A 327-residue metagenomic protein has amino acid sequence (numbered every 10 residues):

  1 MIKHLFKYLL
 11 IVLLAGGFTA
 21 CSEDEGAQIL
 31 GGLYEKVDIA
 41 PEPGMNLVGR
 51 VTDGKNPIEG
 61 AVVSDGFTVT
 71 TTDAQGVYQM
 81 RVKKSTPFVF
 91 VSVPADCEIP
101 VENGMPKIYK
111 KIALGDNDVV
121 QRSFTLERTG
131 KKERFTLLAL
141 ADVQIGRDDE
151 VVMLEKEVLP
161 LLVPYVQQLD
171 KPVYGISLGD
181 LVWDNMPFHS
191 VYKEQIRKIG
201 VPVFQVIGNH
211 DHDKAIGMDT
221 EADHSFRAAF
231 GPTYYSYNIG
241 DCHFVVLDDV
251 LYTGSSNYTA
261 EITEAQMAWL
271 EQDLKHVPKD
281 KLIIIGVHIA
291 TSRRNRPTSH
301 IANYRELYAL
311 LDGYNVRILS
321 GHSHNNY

Functional and structural regions predicted by a protein language model:
G16-M45: Bacterial Sec-dependent N-terminal signal peptides
E35-N46, D53-G54, D96-H189: N-terminal active-site segment of His-dependent metallophosphoesterases
G44-F67, K84: Short, ordered, surface-exposed loop/turn motifs in non-cytosolic proteins
F67-K83: Short, acidic Ser/Thr/Gly-rich low-complexity loop/linker segments typical of extracellular and cell-surface proteins
A95-A113, M186-E271, K275-V277, N303-R317 (+1 more regions): Extended active-site neighborhood of metal-dependent phosphoesterases/phosphodiesterases
R134-R147, D241-L251, I284-G286: Active-site-proximal beta-strand elements of phosphoester/diester hydrolases
D142, G179-D180, G208-N209, H288 (+1 more regions): Active-site glycine-centered loops adjacent to acidic/histidine catalytic or metal-binding residues that shape
L274-N295: Short acidic, glycine-rich surface-loop motifs adjacent to enzyme active sites
